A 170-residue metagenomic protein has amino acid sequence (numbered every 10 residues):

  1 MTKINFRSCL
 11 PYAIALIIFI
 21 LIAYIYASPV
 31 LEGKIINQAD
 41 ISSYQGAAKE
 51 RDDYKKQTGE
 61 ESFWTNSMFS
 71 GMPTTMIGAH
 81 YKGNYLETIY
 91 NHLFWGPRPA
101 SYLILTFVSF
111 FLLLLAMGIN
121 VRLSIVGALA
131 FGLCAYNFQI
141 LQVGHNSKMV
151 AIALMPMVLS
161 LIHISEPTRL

Functional and structural regions predicted by a protein language model:
M1-A27, H163: Start-transfer (signal-anchor) and selected internal transmembrane alpha helices of multi-pass inner/ER membrane
T2, F6, L10, T74 (+3 more regions): Generic alpha-helical structural element
S8-L16, L103, S124, K148: Residue-level signature of transmembrane alpha-helical entry/exit and packing/kink sites in multi-pass membrane
I22-L113, L129-A153: Membrane-interface coil-to-helix junctions
F110-I119, L159-I162: Transmembrane-helix signature of membrane-embedded glycosylation machinery that interfaces with polyprenol carriers
I119-I125: Membrane-helix interface segments
L154, V158: Catalytic or ion-translocation cores adjacent to nucleophile or general acid/base/metal-coordination motifs in diverse
S160-L170: Residue-level detector of conserved catalytic or cofactor/ligand-binding positions in enzyme active sites
